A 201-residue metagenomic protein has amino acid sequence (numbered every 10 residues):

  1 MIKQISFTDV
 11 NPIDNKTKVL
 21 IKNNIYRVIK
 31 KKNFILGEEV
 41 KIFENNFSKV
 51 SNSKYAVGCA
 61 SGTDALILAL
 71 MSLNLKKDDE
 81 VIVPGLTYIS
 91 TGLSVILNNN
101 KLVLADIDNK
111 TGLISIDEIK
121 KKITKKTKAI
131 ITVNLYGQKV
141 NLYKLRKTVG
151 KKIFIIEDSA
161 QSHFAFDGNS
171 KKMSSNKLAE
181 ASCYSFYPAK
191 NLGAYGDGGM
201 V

Functional and structural regions predicted by a protein language model:
M1-N33, E38: N-terminal "arm"/small-domain region of PLP-dependent enzymes with the aminotransferase-like
K32-E80, S94-N98, L104-D106: Phosphate-binding glycine-rich loop
V57, I82, V103, F154-I156 (+1 more regions): Structural detector of well-ordered beta-strand residues that form the stable sheet scaffold of enzyme domains
D79-E80, N100, T127, I153: Surface-exposed loop/turn positions
G85, K101-T111: Short beta-strand->loop structural element characteristic of the AMP-binding/adenylate-forming
T87-G92: Conserved coil-to-alpha-helix start sites within the AMP-binding
K110-V201: Active-site phosphate-binding strand-loop segment of PLP-dependent enzymes
